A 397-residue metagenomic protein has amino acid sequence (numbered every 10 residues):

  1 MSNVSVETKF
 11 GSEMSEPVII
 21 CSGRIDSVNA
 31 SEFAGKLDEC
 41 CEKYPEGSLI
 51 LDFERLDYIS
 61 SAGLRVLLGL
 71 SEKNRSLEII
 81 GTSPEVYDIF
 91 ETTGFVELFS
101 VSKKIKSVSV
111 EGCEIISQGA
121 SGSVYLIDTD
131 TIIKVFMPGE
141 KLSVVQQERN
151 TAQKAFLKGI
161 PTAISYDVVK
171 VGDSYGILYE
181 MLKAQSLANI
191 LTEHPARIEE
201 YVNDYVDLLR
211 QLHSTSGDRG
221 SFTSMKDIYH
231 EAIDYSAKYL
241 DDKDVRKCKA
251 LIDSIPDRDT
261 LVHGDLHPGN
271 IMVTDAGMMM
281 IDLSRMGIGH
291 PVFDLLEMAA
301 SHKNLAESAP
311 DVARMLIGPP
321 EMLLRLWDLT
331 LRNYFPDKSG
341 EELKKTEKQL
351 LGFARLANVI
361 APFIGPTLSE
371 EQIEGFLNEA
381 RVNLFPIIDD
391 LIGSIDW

Functional and structural regions predicted by a protein language model:
S2-G35, F53-R55: STAS-typified acidic loop motif
S27-F99: Amphipathic alpha-helical interaction surfaces in cytosolic regulatory modules
K106, S214-G264, P268-G269, T274: An alpha-helical support segment within catalytic cores of ATP-dependent transferases
S107-I115: Conserved N-terminal boundary motif of the eukaryotic protein kinase catalytic domain
E114-R219: ATP-binding pocket architecture of kinase catalytic cores
M272-L296: Catalytic activation segment of kinase domains across protein kinase-like and atypical kinase folds
L295-D337, F353-E371: Active-site activation/catalytic loop segments of kinase-like enzymes and analogous catalytic loops in related
E341, R355-W397: ATP/Mg2+ or Mg2+-diphosphate-binding catalytic cores that bind nucleotide phosphates or diphosphates via glycine-rich
